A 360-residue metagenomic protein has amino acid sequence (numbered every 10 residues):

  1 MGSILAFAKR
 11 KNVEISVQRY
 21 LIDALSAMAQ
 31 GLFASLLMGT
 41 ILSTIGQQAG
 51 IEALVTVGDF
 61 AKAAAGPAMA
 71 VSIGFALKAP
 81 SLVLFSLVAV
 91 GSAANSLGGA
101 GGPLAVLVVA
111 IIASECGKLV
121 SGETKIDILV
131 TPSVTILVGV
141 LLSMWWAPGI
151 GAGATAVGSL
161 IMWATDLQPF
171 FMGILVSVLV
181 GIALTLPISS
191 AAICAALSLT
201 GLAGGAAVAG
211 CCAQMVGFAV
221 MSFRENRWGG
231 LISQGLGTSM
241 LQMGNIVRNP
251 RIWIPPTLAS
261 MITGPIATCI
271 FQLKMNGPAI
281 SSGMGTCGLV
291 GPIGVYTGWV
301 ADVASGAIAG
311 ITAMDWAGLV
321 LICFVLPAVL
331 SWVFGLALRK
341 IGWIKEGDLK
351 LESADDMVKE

Functional and structural regions predicted by a protein language model:
M1-E360: Pore-lining transmembrane helices
